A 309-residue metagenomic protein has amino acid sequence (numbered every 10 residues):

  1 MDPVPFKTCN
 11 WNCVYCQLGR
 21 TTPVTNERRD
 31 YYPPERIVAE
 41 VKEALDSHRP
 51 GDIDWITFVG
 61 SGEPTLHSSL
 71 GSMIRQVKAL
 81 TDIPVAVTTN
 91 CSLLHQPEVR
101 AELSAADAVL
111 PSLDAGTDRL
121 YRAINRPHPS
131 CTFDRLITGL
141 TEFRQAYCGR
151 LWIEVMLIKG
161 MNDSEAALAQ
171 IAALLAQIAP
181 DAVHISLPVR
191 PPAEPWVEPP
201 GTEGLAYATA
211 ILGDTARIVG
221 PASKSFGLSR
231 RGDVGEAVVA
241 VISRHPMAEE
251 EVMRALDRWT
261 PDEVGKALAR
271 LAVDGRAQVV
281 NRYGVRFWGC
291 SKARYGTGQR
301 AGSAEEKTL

Functional and structural regions predicted by a protein language model:
D2-R36: Canonical Radical SAM [4Fe-4S] cluster-binding loop centered on the CxxxCxxC motif and its immediate flanking residues
D2-V4, V59-S61, M156-I158, P188 (+1 more regions): Short strand-loop junctions, especially beta-strand C-caps/beta-turns that link beta-sheets to coils or alpha-helices
C16-T21, D52-W55, G116-L120, R150-W152: Short, basic/glycine-rich phosphate-binding loops at helix/coil junctions that contact nucleotide phosphates
E43-G51, A176: Phosphate/pyrophosphate-binding loops at sites that engage ATP/ADP/AMP, CoA/4′-phosphopantetheine, polyphosphate
T57-E63, N90: Glycine-rich beta-strand-to-loop/alpha-helix junction loops that act as flexible
L66-Y207: Conserved AdoMet/S-adenosylmethionine-binding subsite of the radical SAM
D163-L309: Auxiliary Fe-S-binding modules of radical SAM enzymes
